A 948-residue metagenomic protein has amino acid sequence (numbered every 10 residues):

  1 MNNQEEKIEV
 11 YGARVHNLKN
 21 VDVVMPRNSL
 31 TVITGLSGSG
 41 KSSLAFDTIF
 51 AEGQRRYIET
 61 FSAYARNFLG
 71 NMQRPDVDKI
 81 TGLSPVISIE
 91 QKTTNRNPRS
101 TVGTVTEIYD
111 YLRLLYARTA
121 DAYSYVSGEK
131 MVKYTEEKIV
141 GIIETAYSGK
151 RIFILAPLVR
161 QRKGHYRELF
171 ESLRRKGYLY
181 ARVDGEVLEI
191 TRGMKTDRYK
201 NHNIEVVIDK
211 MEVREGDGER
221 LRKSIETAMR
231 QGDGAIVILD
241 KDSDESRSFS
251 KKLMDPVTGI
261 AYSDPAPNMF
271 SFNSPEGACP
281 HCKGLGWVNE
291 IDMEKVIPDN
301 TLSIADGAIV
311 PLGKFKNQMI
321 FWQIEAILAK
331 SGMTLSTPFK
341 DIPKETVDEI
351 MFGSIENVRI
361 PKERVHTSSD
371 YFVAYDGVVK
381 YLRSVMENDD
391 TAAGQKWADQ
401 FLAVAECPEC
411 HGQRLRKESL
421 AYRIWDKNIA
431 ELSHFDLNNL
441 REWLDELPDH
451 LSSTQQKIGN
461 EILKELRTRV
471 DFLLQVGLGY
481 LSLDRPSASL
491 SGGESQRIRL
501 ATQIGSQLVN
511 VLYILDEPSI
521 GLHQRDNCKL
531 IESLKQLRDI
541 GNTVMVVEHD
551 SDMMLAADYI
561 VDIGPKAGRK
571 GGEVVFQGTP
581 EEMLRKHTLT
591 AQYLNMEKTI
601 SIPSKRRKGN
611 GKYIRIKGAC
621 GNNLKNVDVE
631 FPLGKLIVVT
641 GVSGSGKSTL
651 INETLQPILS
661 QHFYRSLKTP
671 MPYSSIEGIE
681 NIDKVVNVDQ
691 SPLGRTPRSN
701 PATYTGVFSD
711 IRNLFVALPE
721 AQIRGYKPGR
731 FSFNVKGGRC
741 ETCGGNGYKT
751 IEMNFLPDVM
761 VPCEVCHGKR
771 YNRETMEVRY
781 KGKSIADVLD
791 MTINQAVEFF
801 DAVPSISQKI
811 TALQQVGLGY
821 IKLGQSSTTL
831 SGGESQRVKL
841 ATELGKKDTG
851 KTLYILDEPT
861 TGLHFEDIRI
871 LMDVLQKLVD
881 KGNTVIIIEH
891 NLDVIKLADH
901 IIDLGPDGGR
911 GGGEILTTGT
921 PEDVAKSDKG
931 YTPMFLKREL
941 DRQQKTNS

Functional and structural regions predicted by a protein language model:
M1-S948: Conserved phosphate-binding elements of NTP-dependent enzyme cores
